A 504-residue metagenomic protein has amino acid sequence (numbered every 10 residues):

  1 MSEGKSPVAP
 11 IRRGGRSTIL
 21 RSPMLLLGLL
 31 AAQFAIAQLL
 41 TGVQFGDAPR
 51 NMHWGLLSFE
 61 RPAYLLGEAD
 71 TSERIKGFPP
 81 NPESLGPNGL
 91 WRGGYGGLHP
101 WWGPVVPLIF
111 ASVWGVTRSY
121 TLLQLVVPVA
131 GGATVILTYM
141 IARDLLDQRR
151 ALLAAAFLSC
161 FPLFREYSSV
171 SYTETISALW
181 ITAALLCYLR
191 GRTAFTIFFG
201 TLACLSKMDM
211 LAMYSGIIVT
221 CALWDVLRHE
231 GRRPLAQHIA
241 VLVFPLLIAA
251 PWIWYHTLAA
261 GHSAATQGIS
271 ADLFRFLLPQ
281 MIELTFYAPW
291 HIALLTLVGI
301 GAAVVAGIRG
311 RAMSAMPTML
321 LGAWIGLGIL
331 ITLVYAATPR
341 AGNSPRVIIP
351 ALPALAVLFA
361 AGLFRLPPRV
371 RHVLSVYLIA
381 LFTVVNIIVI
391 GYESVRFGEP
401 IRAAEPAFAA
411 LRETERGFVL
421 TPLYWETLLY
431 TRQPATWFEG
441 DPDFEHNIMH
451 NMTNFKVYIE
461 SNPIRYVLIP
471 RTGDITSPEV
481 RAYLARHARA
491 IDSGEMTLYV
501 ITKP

Functional and structural regions predicted by a protein language model:
P10, P23-G28, F198, L242-L246 (+3 more regions): Signature aromatic-anchored transmembrane alpha helix within multi-pass, membrane-resident enzymes that catalyze glycan
G28-L30, L158, G200, I217 (+6 more regions): Transmembrane alpha-helix segments characteristic of polytopic inner-membrane glycan-assembly/cell-envelope
F34-L40, M210, Y335-T338, G362-F364 (+2 more regions): Transmembrane alpha-helical segments
F45, L163-E174: Short acidic/glycine- and proline-prone juxtamembrane loop motifs at membrane-interface regions of multi-pass membrane
L137-M140, A156-F157, I176-F195, F199 (+1 more regions): Specific aromatic-rich, kink-prone transmembrane helix
Y214, P234-G299, L327-T332: Membrane-lumen/periplasm interface segments of specific transmembrane helices in polyprenyl phosphate-linked
A222, A288-G322, G328-I329: Hydrophobic, aromatic-rich transmembrane alpha-helices and their immediate juxtamembrane boundary segments
L378-L428, F438-E445, T453, I459: Membrane-embedded, lumen/periplasm-facing catalytic core of multi-pass transferases that use lipid-linked donors
